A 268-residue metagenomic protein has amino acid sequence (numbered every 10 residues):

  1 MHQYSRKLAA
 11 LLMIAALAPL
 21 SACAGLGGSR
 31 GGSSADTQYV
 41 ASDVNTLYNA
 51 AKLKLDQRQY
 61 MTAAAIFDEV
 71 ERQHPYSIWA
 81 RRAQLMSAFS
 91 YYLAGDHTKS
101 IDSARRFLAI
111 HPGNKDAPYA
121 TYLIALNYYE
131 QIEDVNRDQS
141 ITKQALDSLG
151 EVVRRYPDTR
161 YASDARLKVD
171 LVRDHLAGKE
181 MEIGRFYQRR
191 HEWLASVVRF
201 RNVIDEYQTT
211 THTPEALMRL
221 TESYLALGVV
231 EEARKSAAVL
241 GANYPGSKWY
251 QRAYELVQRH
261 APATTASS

Functional and structural regions predicted by a protein language model:
H2-K7, L17-S268: Acidic, polar-rich low-complexity tracts and alpha-helical solenoid repeat scaffolds
